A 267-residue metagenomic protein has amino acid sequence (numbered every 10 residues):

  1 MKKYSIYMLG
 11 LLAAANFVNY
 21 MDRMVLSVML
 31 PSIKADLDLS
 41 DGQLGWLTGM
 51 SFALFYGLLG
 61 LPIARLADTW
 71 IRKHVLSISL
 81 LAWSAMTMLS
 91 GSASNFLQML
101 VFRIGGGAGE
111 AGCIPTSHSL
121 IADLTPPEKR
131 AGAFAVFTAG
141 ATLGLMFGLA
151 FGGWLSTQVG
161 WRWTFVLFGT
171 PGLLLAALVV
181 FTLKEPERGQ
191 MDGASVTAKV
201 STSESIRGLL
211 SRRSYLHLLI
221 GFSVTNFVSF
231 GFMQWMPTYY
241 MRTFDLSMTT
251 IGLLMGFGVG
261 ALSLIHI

Functional and structural regions predicted by a protein language model:
L26-S27, R213-G260: Extracytoplasmic gate region of multi-pass secondary transporters
M29-L58: Extracellular/periplasmic helix-loop-helix junction of adjacent transmembrane segments in MFS-like secondary
D38, I71, S92-Q98, G109 (+1 more regions): Helix-breaking motifs and short loop linkers at transmembrane-helix boundaries and internal kinks in secondary membrane
L58-L97: Conserved MFS/SLC helix-loop-helix module at the cytosolic interface between two early adjacent transmembrane helices
F102-L143: Cytoplasmic helix-loop-helix junction between adjacent transmembrane helices in 12-TM secondary transporters
F137-F181, E185: Helix-loop-helix hairpin linking two adjacent transmembrane segments in secondary transporters
E187-L219, R242-T243: Juxtamembrane intracellular "pre-TM" segments in multi-pass secondary transporters
I265-I267: Conserved small/polar residues in nucleotide/adenosyl-binding loops
